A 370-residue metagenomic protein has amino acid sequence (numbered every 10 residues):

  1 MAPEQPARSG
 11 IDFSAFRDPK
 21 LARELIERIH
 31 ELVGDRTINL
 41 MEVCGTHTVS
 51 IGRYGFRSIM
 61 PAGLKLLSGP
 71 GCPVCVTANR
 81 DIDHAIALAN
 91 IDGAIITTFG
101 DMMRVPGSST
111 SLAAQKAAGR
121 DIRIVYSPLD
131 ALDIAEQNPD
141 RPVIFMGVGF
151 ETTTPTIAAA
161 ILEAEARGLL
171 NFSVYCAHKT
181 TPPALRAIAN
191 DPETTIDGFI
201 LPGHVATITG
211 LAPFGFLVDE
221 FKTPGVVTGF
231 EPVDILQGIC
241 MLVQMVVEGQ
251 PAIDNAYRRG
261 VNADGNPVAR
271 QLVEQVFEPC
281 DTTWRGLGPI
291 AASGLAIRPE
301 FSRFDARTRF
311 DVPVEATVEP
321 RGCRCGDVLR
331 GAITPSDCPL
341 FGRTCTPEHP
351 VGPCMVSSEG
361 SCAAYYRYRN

Functional and structural regions predicted by a protein language model:
A2-D140, T154, A158, L162-R167 (+5 more regions): Metallocofactor- and cofactor-centric catalytic cores in central/energy metabolism, strongly enriched
T37-L40, N171-F172, E248-R258, W284 (+2 more regions): Flexible, glycine/charged-enriched surface loops at secondary-structure junctions
L40-E42, R123, I144-G147, S173-Y175 (+2 more regions): Short catalytic-loop micro-motif centered on adjacent basic/acidic residues
G45, F150, E231-P232: Short beta->alpha junction loops/turns
Q137-R141, E163-L170, D191-T195, T223 (+1 more regions): Secondary-structure boundary elements
M146, F150-P213: Phosphate/pyrophosphate-binding betaalpha-module
Y175, E193-N262: A conserved active-site cap/scaffold subdomain adjacent to cofactor or substrate pockets
L236-D327: Internal helical hairpin/lid segments
